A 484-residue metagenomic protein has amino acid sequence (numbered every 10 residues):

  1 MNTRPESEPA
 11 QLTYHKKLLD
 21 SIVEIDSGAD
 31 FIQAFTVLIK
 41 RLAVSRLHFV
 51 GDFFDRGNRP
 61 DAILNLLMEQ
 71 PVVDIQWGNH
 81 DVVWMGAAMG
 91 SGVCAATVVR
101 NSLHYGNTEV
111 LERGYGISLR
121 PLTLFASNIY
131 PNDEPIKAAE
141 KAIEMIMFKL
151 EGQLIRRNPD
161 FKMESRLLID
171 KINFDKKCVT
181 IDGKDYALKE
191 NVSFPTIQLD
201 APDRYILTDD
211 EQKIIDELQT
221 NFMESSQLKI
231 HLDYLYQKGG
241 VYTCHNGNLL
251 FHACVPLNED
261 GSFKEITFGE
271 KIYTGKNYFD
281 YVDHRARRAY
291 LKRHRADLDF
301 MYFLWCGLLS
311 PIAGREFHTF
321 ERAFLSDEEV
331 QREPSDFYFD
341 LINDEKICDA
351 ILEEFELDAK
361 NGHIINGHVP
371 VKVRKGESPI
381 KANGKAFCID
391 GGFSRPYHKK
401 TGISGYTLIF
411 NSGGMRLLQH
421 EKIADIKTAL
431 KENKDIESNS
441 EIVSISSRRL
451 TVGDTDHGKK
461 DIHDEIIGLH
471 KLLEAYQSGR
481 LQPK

Functional and structural regions predicted by a protein language model:
M1-K484: Feature recognizes metal-dependent phosphohydrolase scaffolds
